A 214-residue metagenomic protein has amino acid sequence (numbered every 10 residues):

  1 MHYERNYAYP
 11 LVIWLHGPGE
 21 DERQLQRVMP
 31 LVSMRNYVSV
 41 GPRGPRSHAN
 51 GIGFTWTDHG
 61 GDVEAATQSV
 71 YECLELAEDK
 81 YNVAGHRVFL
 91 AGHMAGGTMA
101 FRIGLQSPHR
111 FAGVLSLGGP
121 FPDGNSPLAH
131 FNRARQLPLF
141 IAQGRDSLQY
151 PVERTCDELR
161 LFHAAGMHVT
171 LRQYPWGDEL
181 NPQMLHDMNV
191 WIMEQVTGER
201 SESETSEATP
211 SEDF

Functional and structural regions predicted by a protein language model:
M1-V83: Serine-hydrolase catalytic machinery in alpha/beta-hydrolase-like enzymes
I13, V40-P42, L115, F140-A142 (+1 more regions): Hydrophobic/aromatic beta-strand patches that form the interior of the parallel beta-sheet core in alpha/beta enzyme
L25-Q26, A100, T155: Short, highly selective alpha-helical patches that border small-molecule cofactor pockets in redox/cofactor-processing
N36-Y37, R87, F111, Q136 (+1 more regions): A generic structural signal for alpha->beta connector loops
H86-A134: Primarily recognizes the serine-hydrolase "nucleophile elbow" in alpha/beta-hydrolase and SGNH/GDSL folds
G119-T197: The feature captures the conserved acid-bearing segment of alpha/beta-hydrolase catalytic domains
A165, E194-F214: Alpha/beta-hydrolase-fold serine-hydrolase catalytic core, especially in secreted/extracellular enzymes
